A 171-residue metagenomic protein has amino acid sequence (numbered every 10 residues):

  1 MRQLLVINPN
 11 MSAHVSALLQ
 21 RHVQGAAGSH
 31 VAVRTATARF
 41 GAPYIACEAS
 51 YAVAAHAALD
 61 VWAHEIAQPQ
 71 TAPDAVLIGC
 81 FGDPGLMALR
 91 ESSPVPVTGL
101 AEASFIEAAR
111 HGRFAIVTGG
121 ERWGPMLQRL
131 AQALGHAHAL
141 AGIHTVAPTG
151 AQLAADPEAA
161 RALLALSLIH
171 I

Functional and structural regions predicted by a protein language model:
M1-A57, T118-A159: N-terminal glycine-rich anion-binding loop in soluble enzyme alpha/beta folds
A58-P69, P73-R110, I116: Glycine/small-residue-rich loop that forms an oxyanion/phosphate-binding "nest" at active or ligand-binding sites
R110-R113, H136-H138: Bacterial carbohydrate/catabolite-sensing allosteric modules
I169-I171: Conserved small/polar residues in nucleotide/adenosyl-binding loops
